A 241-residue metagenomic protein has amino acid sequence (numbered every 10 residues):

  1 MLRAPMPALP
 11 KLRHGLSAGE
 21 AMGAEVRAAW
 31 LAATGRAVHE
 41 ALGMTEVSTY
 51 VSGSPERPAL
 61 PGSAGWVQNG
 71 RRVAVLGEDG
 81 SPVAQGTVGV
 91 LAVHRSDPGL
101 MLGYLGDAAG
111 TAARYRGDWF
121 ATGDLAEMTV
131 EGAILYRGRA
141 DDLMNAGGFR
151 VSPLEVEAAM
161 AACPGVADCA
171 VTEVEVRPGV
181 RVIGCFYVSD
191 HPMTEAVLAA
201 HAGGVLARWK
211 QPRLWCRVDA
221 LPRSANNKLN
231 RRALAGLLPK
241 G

Functional and structural regions predicted by a protein language model:
L2-L60, R72: Gly/Ser/Thr-rich phosphate-binding loop
G19, G43, G65, D124 (+1 more regions): Active-site glycine-centered loops adjacent to acidic/histidine catalytic or metal-binding residues that shape
A29, L60, A74-H94, M128-E131 (+2 more regions): Conserved beta-loop-beta connector loops within the AMP-binding
H39-E46, Y50, G65-V67, T172-V174 (+1 more regions): Beta-strand->loop->alpha-helix junctions that form or flank phosphate-binding loops in nucleotide-handling enzymes
W66, G70, S81-A113, V151 (+1 more regions): Conserved ATP/PPi-binding loop(s) of AMP-dependent carboxylate-activating enzymes
D97, L102-G103, G110, L125-K210 (+1 more regions): AMP-binding/adenylate-forming catalytic core of the ANL superfamily
A207-L229: AMP-binding/adenylate-forming catalytic domain of the ANL superfamily
K228-G241: Phosphopantetheine-dependent thiolation modules in NRPS/PKS and related acyl-activating systems
